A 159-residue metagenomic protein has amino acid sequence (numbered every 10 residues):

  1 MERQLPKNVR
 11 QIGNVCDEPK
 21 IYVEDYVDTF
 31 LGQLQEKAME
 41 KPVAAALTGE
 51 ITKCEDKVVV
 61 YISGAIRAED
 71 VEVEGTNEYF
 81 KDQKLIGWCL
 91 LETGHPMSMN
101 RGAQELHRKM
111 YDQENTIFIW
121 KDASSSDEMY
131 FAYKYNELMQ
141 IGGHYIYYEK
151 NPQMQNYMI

Functional and structural regions predicted by a protein language model:
M1-G87, E92-I159: N-terminal beta-strand/alpha-helix entry module and adjacent surface of metal-dependent catalytic domains
